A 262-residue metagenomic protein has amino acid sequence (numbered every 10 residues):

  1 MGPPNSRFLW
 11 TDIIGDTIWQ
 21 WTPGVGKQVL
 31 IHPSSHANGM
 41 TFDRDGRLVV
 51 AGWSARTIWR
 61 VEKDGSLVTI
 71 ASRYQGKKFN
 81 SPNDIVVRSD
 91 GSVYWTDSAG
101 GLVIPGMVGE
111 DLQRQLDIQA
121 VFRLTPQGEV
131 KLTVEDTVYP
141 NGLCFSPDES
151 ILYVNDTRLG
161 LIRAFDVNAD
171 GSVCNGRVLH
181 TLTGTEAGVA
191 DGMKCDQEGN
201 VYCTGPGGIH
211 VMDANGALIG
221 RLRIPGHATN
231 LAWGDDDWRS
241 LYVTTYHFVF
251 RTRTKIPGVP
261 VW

Functional and structural regions predicted by a protein language model:
M1-F8, P33-G52, T57, Q75-V93 (+5 more regions): Beta-rich, blade/repeat-based domains predominating in secreted/periplasmic proteins but also intracellular
P4-H32: Beta-propeller domains
I13, W53, S98-A99, T157 (+4 more regions): Short loop/turn segments immediately following the C-termini of beta-strands
G15, A55, Q115-I118, L159 (+1 more regions): A detector of repeated loop/turn-to-beta-strand junctions in beta-rich toroidal repeat architectures
T17-W19, T57-W59, Q119-F122, L161-R163 (+2 more regions): A short loop-to-beta-strand structural motif that recurs across blades of beta-propeller domains
V25-I31, V68-Q75, E129-E135, N175-T183 (+1 more regions): A short beta-strand motif characteristic of beta-propeller blades
W95-L116, T254: Short, conserved, GDST-rich strand-edge loop motifs in beta-rich repeat architectures
A164-S172, T254-V261: Short loop/turn segments immediately following beta-strands, especially the blade-tip and inter-blade linker loops
